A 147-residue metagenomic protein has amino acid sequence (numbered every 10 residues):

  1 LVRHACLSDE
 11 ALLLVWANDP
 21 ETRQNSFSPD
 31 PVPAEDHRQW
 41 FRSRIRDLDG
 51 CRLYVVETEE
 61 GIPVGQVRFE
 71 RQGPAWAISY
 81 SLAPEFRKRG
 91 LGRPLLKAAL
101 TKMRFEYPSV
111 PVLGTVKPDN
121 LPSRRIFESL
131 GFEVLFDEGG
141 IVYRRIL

Functional and structural regions predicted by a protein language model:
L1-L12, W16-A17, E57-L147: Acyl-donor (CoA/ACP) binding surface of acyl/acetyltransferases
L7-L14, A34, R38, R42: An amphipathic alpha-helix signature
D19-T22, P31, R46, R87: Residue-level marker of structural boundaries
E21-F41: Conserved GNAT-fold acetyl-CoA-binding loop/helix
Q24-S26, L53-Y54, L113: Short, hydrophobic secondary-structure boundary micro-motifs
P29-D30, L53, Y143: Sparse recognition of residues in long alpha-helices and their boundaries
R42-V55: A short helix-loop-beta-strand connector motif used in the catalytic cores of GNAT acetyltransferases and, in some
